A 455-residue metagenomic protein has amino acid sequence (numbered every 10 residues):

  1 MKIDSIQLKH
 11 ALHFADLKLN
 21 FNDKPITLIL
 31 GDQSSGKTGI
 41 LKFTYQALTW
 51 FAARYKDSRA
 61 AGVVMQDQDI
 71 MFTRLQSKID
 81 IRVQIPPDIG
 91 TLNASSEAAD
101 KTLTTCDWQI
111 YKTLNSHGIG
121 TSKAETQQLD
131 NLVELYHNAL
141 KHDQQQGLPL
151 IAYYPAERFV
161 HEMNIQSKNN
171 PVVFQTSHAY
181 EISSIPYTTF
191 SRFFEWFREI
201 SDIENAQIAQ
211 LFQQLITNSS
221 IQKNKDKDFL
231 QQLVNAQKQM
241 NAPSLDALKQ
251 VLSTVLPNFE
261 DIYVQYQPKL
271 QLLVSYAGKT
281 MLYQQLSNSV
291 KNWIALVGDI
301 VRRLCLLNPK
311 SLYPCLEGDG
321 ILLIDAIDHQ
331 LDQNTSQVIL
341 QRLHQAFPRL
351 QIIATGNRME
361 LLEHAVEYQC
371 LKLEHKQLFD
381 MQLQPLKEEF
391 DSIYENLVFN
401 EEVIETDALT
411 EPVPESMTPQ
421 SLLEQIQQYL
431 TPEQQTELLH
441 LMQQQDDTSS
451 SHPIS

Functional and structural regions predicted by a protein language model:
M1-E204, I208, C370, M381 (+1 more regions): P-loop NTPase switch/coupling surface
M1-R59, D261, Y266-D407: Switch/communication elements of ASCE P-loop NTPase nucleotide-binding domains
A11-F14, P149-P155, V160, Q166 (+10 more regions): Broad hydrophobic/π-residue packing in well-ordered secondary structure
D69, S116-K123, Q231, N235-A242 (+1 more regions): Charge-dense, low-complexity intrinsically disordered segments
S183-E317, P419, L423-Q425, P432-I454: Extended helical coiled-coil dimerization/tether regions that scaffold and oligomerize large DNA-maintenance assemblies
